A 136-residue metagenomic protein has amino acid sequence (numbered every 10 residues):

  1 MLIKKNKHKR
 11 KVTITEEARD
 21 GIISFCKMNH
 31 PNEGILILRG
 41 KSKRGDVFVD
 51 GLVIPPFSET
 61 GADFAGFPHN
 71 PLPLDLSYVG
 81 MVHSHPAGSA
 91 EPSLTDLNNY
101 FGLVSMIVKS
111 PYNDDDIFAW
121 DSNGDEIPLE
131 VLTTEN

Functional and structural regions predicted by a protein language model:
M1-Y78, P86-N136: Conserved beta-strand-loop surface patch within small alpha/beta domains used for substrate/adaptor or ligand engagement
M81: Conserved, mostly hydrophobic/aromatic
